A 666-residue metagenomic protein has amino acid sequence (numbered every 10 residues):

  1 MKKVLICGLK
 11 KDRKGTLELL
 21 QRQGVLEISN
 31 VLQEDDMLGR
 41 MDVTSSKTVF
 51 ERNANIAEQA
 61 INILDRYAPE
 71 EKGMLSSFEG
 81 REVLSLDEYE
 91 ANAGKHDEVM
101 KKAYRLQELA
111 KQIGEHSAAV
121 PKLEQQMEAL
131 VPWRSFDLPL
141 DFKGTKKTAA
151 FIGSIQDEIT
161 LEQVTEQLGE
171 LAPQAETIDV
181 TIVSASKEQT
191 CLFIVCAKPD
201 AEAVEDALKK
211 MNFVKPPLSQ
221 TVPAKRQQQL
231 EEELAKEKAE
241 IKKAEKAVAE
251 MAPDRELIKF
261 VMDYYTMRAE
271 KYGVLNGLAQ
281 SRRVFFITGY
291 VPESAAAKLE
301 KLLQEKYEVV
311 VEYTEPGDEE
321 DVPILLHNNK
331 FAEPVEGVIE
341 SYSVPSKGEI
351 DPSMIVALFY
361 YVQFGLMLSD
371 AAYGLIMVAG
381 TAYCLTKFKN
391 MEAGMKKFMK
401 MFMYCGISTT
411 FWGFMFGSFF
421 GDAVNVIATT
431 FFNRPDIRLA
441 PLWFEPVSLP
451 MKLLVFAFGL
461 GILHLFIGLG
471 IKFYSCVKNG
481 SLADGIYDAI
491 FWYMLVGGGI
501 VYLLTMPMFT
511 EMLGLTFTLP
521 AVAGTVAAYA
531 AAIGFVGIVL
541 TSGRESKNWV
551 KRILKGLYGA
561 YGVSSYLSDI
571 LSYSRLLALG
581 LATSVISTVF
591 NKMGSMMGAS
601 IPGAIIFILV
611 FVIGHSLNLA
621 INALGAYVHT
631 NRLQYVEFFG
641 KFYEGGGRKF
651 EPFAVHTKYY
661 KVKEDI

Functional and structural regions predicted by a protein language model:
M1-K2, K11-L17, Q21-I28, A297-I666: Conserved, carboxylate-rich catalytic/transport cores that coordinate ions
M1-V356, M391, M395-F402: Long, charged N-terminal accessory/stalk domains
